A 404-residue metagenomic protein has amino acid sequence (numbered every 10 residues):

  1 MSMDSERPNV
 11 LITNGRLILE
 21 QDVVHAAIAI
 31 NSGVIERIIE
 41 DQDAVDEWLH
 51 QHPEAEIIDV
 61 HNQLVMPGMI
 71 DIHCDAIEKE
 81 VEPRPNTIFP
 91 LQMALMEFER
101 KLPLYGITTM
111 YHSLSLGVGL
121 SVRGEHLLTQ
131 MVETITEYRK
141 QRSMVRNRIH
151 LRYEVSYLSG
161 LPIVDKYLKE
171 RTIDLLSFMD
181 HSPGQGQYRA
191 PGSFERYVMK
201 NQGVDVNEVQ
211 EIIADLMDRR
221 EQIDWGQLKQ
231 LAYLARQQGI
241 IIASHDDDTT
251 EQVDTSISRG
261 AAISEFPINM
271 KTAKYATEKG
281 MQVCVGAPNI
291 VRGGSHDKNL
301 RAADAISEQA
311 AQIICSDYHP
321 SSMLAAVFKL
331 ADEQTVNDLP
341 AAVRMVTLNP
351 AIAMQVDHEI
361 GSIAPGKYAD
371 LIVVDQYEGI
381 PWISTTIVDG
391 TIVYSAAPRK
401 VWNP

Functional and structural regions predicted by a protein language model:
S2-V10, L17-M66: Histidine-rich, glycine-flanked metal-binding segment
I12-G15, L348, I352, P365-P404: C-terminal cap of metal-dependent C-N hydrolases
V60-Q130: Metal-associated gating/positioning segment near the N- to mid-region
P67-G68, H73, L102, I107 (+4 more regions): Non-cysteine beta-strand/loop elements that form the S-adenosyl-L-methionine
L116-D247, D317: Metal-coordinating catalytic core of metallo-dependent amide/deamination hydrolases
L151-P162, D246-E251, T255, I263-E265 (+1 more regions): Active-site glycine- and acidic-residue-rich loops that bind and position anionic ligands or nucleotide-like cofactors
E170-D174, S256-I263, E278-C284, E308-Q312: Glycine-enriched alpha-helix->loop->beta-strand junction motifs that scaffold or abut catalytic
Q237, K279-N289, G293-Q376: His/Asp/Glu-enriched, well-ordered alpha-helical/loop segment that forms or immediately abuts the divalent-metal
